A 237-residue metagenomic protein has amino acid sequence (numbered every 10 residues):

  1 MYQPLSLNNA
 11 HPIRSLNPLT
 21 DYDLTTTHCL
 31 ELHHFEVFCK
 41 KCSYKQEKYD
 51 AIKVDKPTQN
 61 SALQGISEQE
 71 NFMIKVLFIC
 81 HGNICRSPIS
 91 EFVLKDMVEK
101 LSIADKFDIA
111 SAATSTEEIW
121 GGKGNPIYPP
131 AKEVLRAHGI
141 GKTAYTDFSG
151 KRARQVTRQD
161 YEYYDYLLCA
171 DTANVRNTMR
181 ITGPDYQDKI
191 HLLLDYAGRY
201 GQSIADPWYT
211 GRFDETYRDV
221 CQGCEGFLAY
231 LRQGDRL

Functional and structural regions predicted by a protein language model:
Q3, L7, P12, L16 (+4 more regions): Short hydrophobic targeting helices and cationic amphipathic motifs that mediate membrane/organellar targeting
P4, E31, K41-Q46, A51 (+1 more regions): Residue-level detector of bioactive/disordered segments in secreted/extracellular proteins and virion assembly
P12, L16-L19, A51, G65 (+1 more regions): Generic short N-terminal amphipathic or hydrophobic helices
H28, F38-K41, I79, G223: The N-terminal extracellular segments of secreted preproproteins, especially immediately downstream of signal
V37-K45, A51, D55-E70: Short, positively charged and aromatic/hydrophobic N-terminal segments
E70-Y163, A229-L237: Conserved active-site segments centered on acidic
S87, D171-T172: Helix N-cap/beta->alpha junction signal
D160-Y161, Y166, T172-L237: Phosphate-binding/catalytic loops
